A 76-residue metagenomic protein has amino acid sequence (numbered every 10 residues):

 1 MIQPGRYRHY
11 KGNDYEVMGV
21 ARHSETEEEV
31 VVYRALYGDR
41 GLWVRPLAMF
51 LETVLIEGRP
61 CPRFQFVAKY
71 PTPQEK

Functional and structural regions predicted by a protein language model:
M1-K76: Mixed-charge, low-complexity intrinsically disordered regions
